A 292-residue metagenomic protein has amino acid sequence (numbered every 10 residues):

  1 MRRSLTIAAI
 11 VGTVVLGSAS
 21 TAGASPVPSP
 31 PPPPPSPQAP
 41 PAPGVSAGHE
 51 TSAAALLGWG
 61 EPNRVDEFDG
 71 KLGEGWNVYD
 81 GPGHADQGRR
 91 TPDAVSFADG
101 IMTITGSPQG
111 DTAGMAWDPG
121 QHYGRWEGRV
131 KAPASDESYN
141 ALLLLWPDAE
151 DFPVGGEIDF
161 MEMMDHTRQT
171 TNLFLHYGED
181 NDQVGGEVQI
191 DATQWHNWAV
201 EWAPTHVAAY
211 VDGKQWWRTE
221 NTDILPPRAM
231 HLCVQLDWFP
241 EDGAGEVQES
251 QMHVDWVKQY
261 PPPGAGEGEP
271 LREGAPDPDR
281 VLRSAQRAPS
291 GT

Functional and structural regions predicted by a protein language model:
M1-P26: Secretory targeting and sorting signals
A19-W59, G266-T292: N-terminal low-complexity, Pro/Thr-rich disordered segments that flank secretion/membrane-targeting signals
H49, Q87-W126, N181-G186: Secreted extracellular polysaccharide-interacting domains
V65-T91: Short, tryptophan-glycine- and acidic/Ser/Thr-enriched carbohydrate-recognition patches
I104-Q169: Secretory/extracellular carbohydrate-interaction modules and structurally similar beta-sandwich "look-alikes"
L175-N197: Short, aromatic/His-centered strand-loop micro-motif at the edge of beta-sheets
A192-A208: Localized edge beta-strand/strand-to-loop motifs within extracellular or lumenal beta-rich domains
H206-V254, K258-A265, E269-L282, Q286 (+1 more regions): Aromatic sugar-binding interfaces of carbohydrate-active proteins
